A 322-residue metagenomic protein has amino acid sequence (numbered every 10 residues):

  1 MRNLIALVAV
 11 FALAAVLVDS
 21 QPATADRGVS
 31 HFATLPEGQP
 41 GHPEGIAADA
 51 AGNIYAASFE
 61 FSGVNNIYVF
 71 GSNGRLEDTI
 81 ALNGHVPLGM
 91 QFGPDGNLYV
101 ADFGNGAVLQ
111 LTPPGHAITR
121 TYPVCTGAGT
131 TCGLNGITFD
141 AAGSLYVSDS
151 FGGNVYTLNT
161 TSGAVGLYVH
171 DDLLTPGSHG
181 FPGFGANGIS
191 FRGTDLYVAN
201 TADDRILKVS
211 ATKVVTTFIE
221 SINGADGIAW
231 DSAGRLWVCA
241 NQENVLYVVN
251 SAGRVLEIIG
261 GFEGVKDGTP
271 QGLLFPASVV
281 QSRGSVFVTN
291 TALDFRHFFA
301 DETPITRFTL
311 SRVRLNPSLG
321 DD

Functional and structural regions predicted by a protein language model:
A6-V16: Bacterial N-terminal signal peptides
G28-E37, R75-A81, A117-G127, G166-G180 (+3 more regions): A short beta-strand motif characteristic of beta-propeller blades
G38-A51, V64, L82-L98, T126-L145 (+6 more regions): Beta-rich, blade/repeat-based domains predominating in secreted/periplasmic proteins but also intracellular
F59-E60, F103, S150-F151, T160 (+4 more regions): Short loop/turn segments immediately following the C-termini of beta-strands
N65-Y68, A107-L109, N154-T157, R205-L207 (+2 more regions): A short loop-to-beta-strand structural motif that recurs across blades of beta-propeller domains
F70-R75, T112-H116, N159-G163, V209-V214 (+2 more regions): Short loop/turn segments that connect beta-strands within beta-propeller blades
G106-S144, S148, G152: Asp-box/WD-like beta-propeller blade repeats and closely related beta-sheet repeat scaffolds
V280-D322: Blade-level signature of beta-propeller repeat domains, shared across WD40, Kelch, NHL, RCC1 and BNR/Asp-box propellers
